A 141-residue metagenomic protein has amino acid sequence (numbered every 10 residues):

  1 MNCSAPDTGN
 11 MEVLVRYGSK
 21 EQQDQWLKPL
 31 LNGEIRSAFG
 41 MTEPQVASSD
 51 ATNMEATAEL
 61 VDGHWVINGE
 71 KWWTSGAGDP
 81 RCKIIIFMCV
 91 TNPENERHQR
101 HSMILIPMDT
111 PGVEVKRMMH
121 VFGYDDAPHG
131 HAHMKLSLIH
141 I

Functional and structural regions predicted by a protein language model:
M1-R36, G76-I84, R97: Internal helix-loop-helix
S19, F39, I67-G69, I104 (+1 more regions): Buried hydrophobic positions in well-ordered alpha/beta secondary-structure cores of metabolic enzymes
R36-E43, E70, V113-M118: Short Pro/Gly-enriched beta-strand edge/turn motifs at strand-loop
V46-D50, W65: Hydrophobic, small-residue-rich alpha-helical packing segments that form membrane-like cores
N53, D109-S137: Flexible, small-/acidic-enriched active-site or ligand-binding loops
A56-E59: A structural signal for short hydrophobic beta-strand segments in well-ordered beta-sheet cores
H64, N68-V115: A short core secondary-structure module
I139-I141: Conserved small/polar residues in nucleotide/adenosyl-binding loops
